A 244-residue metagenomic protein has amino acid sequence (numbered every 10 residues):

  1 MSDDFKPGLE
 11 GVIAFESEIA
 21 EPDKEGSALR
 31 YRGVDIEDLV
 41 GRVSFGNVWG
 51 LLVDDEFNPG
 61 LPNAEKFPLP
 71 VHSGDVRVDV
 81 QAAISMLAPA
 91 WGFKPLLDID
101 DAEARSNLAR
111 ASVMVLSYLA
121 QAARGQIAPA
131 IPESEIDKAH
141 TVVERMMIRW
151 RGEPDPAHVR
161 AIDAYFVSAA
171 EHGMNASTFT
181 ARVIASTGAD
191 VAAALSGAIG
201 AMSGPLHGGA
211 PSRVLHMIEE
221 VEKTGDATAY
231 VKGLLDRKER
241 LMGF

Functional and structural regions predicted by a protein language model:
M1-F244: Hydrophobic alpha-helical bundle cores within soluble ligand-binding/oligomerization subdomains
